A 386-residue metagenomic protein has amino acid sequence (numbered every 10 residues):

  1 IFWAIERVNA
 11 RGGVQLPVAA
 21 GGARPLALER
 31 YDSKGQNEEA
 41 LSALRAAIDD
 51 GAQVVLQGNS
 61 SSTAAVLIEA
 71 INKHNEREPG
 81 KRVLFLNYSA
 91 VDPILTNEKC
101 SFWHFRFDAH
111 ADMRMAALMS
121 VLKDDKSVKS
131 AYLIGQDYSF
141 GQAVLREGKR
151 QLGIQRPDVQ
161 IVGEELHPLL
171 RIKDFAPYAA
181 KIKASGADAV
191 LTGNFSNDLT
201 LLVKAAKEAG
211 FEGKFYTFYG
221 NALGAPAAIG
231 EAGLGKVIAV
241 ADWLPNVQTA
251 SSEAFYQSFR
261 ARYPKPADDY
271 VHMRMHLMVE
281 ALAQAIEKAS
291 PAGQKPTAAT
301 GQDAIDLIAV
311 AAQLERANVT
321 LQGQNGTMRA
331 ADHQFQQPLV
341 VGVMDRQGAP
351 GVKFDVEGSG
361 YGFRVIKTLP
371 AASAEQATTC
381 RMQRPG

Functional and structural regions predicted by a protein language model:
I1-A19, E147-I154: Short, polar/charged alpha-helical segment
R11-N97, F107, H167-F175: Beta-alpha junction/loop-to-helix N-cap segments that form part of ligand/metal-binding clefts
A23-A27, D50-V54, E78-L84, C100-W103 (+6 more regions): Loop/turn elements at helix/coil->beta-strand transitions in domains of secreted/extracellular proteins
E39-S42, P93-I94, S101-G210, P245-A254: Extracellular/periplasmic Venus flytrap/periplasmic-binding protein
A47-S61, E78-Y88, Y132-G135, G186-S196 (+3 more regions): Periplasmic-binding protein-like
S101, V203-L277, E287-G293, T297 (+3 more regions): Extracellular/periplasmic periplasmic-binding protein-like sensory domains
P296-G323: Short, well-structured alpha-helical segments that form the helix of a local strand-helix-strand
V319-G386: Solvent-exposed, acidic/polar segments of extracytosolic/periplasmic ligand-binding ectodomains
